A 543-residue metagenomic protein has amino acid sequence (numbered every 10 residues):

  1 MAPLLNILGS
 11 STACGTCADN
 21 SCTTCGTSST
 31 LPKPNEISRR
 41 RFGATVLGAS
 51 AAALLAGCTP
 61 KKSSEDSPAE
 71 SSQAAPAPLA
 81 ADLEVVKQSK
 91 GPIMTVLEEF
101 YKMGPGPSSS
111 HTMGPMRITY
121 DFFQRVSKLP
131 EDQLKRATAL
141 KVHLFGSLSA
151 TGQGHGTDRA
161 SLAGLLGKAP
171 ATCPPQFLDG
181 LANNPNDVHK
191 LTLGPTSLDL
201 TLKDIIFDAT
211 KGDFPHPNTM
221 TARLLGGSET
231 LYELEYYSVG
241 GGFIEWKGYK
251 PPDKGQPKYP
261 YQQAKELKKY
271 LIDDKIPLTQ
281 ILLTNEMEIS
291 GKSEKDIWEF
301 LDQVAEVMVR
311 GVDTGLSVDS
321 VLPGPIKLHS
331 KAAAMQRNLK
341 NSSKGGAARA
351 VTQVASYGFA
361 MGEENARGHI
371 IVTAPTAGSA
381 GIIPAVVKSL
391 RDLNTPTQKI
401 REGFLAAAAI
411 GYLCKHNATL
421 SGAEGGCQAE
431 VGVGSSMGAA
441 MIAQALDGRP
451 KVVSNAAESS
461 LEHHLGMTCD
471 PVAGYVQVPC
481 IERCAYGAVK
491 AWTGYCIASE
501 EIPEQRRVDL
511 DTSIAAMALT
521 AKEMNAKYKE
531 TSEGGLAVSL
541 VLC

Functional and structural regions predicted by a protein language model:
M1-I37, A51, E65: N-terminal secretory signal peptides
S29, P34-N35, R41-P60: N-terminal export signals
N35-E36, G57-I93: C-terminal segment of N-terminal export signals and the immediately downstream linker at the start of the mature
E99, L144, I442-C543: Functionally critical mobile loop/hinge segments
Y101-I118, G368-V386, C427-G434: Conserved phosphate/anionic-ligand binding catalytic regions in large, soluble enzymes, centered on
S110-S127, P384-T395, A440-D447: Alpha-helical support elements that line or immediately flank enzyme active sites and cofactor-binding pockets
T172-S342: C-terminal regulatory domains involved in ligand/effector binding and gene-expression control
K295, E299-K399, L405-Y412, T419-G422 (+2 more regions): Accessory "access/gating" subregions that flank catalytic or transport cores
